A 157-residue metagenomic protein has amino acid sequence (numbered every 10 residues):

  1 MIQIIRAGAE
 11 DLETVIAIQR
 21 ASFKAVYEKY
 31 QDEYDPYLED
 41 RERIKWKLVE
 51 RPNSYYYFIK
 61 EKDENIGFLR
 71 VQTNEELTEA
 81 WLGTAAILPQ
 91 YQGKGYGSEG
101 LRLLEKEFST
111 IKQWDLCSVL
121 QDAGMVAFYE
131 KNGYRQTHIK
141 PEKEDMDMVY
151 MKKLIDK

Functional and structural regions predicted by a protein language model:
Q3-A17: A short beta-loop-alpha structural element at the N-terminal edge of CoA-dependent acyl/N-acetyltransferase catalytic
R20-W46: Conserved GNAT-fold acetyl-CoA-binding loop/helix
W46-Y57: A short helix-loop-beta-strand connector motif used in the catalytic cores of GNAT acetyltransferases and, in some
F58, E64-T73, E79-W81, A86: Conserved beta-strand in the GNAT
T73-G83, Q92, T110-K112, K143-D147: A conserved beta-turn-beta hairpin within the catalytic core of GNAT-like acetyltransferases that forms part
T84-I87, G93-K106, A127, K131: Conserved acetyl-CoA-binding loop-helix of GNAT-fold acetyltransferases
E107-V119: Conserved GNAT acetyl-CoA-binding A-motif
C117-L120, V126, E130-K131, R135-Y150: Conserved catalytic-core motifs of GNAT/GCN5-like acyltransferases
